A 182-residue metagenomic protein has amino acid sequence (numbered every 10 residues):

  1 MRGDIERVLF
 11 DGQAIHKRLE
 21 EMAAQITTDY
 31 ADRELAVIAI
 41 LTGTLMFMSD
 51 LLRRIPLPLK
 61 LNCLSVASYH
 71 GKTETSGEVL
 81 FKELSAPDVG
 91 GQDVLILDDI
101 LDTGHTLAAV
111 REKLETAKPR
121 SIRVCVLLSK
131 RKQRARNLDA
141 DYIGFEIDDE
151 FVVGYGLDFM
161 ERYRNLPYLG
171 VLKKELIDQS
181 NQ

Functional and structural regions predicted by a protein language model:
M1-Q182: PRPP-associated nucleotide enzymes
